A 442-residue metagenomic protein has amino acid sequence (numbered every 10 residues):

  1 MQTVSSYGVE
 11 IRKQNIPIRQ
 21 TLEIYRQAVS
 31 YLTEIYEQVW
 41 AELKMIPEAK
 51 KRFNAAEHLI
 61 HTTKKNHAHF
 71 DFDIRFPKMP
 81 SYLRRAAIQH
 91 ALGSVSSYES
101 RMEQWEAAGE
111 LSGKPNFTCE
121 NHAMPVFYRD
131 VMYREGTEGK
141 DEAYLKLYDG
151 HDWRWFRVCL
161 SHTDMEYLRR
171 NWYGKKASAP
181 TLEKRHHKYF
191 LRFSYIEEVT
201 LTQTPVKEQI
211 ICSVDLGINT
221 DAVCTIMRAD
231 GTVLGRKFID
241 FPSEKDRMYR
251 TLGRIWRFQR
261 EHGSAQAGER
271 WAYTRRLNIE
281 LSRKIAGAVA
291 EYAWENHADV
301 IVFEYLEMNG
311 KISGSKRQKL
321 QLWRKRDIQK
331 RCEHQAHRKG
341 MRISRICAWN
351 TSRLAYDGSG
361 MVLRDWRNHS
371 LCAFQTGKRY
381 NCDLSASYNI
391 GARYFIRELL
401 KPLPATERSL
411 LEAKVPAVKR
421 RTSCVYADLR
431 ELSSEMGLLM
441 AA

Functional and structural regions predicted by a protein language model:
M1-A442: Nucleic-acid substrate recognition interfaces
